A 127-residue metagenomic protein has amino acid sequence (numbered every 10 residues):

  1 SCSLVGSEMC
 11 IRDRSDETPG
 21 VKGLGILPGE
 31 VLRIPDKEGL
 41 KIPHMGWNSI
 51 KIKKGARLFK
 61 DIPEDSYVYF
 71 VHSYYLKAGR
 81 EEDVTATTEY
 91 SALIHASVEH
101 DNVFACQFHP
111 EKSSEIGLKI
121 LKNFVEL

Functional and structural regions predicted by a protein language model:
S1-G6, C10-I11, G20: Single conserved hydrophobic/aromatic residue that forms the stacking wall/gate of nucleotide- or nucleobase-binding
L4, H44, F70, S97 (+1 more regions): Short aromatic/basic micro-patch
R14-Y90: Pocket-forming structural segment of enzyme catalytic cores
D65, E99-V103: Beta-strand-turn-beta hairpins that frame and shape the catalytic cleft of phosphate-ester-processing enzymes
T85-T87, A96, A105-Q107: Conserved active-site loop/cleft motifs that coordinate metal ions or position small ligands
L93-E99: Short, surface-exposed beta-strand/loop micro-motifs that present aromatic residues
C106-L127: Acyltransferase
